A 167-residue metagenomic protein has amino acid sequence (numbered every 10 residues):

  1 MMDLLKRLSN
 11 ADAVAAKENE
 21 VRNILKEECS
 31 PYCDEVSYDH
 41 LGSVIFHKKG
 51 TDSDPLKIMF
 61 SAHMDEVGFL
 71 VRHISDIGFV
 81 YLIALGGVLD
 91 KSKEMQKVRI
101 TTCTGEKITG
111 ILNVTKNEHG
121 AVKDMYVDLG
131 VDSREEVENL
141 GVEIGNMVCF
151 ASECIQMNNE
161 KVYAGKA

Functional and structural regions predicted by a protein language model:
M1-A167: N-terminal hydrophobic/helix-forming segments and targeting peptides
